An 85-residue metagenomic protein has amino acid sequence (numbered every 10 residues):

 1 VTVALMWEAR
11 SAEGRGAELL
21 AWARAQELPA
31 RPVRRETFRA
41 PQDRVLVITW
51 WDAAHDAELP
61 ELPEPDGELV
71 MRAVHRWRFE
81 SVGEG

Functional and structural regions predicted by a protein language model:
V1, V33-L46, L62-G85: Glycine-rich beta-strand-turn "strand-cap" elements at beta-sheet edges
T2, A25, D52-D56: N-terminal processing/targeting junctions
T2-S11: Short glycine-/aliphatic-rich beta-strand segments at the starts of folded cytosolic domains
W7, W50-W51: Signature tryptophan residues that serve as conserved aromatic anchors
S11-E13, D52-A53, E80-G83: Non-catalytic surface loops within mature trypsin-like serine protease
S11-R34, L62-P65: Short amphipathic alpha-helical segments
A17, D52-E61: Short amphipathic alpha-helices within nucleic acid-binding modules
